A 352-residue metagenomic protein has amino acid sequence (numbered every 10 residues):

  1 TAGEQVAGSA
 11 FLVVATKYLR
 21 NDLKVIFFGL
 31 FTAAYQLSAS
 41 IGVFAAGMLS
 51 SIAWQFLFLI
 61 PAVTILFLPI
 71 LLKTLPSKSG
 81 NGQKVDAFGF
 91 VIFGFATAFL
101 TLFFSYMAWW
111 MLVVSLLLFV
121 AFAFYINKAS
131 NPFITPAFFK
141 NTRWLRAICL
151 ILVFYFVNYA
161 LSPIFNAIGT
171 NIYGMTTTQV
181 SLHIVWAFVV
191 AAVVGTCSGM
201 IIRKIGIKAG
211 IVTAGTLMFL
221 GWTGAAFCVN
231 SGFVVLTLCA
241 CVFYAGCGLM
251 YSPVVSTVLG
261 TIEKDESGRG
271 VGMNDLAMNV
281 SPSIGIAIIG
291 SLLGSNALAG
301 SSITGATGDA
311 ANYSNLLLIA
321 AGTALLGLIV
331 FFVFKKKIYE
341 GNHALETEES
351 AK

Functional and structural regions predicted by a protein language model:
T1-G82: Helix-loop-helix hairpins in multi-pass membrane proteins, especially solute transporters
G3, A15, L57, P61 (+2 more regions): 12-transmembrane solute porter fold
G29-A39, V43, G89, F154 (+3 more regions): Structural signature of transmembrane alpha-helices in multi-pass secondary transporters
T32, I65-L68, F99, L118-F122 (+3 more regions): Helical transmembrane-bundle signal
S51-C149: Hydrophobic transmembrane-helix bundles of small-molecule transporters
F334-K352: Intrinsic disorder in cytosolic terminal tails and internal cytosolic loops of multi-pass membrane transporters
